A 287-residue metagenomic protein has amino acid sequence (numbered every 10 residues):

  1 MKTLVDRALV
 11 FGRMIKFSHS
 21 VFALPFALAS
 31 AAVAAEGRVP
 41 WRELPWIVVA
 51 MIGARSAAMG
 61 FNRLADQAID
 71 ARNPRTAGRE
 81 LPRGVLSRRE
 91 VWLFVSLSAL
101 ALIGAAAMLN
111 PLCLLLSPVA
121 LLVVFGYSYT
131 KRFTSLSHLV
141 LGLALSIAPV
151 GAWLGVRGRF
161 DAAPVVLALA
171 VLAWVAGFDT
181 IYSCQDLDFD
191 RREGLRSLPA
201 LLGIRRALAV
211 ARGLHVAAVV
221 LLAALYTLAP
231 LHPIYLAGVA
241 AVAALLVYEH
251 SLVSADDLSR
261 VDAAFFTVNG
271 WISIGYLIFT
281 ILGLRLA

Functional and structural regions predicted by a protein language model:
M1-L9, M59, R63-L86, T180-R205 (+1 more regions): Cytosolic, membrane-interface loops and tails of multi-pass inner-membrane proteins
T3-D6, A217, A224-A287: Extended hydrophobic alpha-helices typical of membrane-associated regions
L4-M14, V49, S56-A57, R79-L167 (+2 more regions): Intramembrane alpha-helical segments
V21, L44-M51, Q67-S117, R192-L231 (+2 more regions): Multi-pass membrane catalytic core of lipid/isoprenoid biosynthesis enzymes
L24, I103, F125, P149 (+4 more regions): Hydrophobic transmembrane alpha-helices of multi-pass small-molecule transporters
P25-S30, V140-V156, L201, F266-T280: Small-residue-rich segments of transmembrane alpha-helices in multi-pass membrane proteins, especially helix faces
A31-V49, C113-V124, H138-E193, I204-A217 (+4 more regions): Functional transmembrane core segments of multi-pass inner-membrane proteins
A50-N62, V124-S128, A170-F178, Y182 (+1 more regions): Alpha-helical transmembrane segments of multi-pass membrane proteins
